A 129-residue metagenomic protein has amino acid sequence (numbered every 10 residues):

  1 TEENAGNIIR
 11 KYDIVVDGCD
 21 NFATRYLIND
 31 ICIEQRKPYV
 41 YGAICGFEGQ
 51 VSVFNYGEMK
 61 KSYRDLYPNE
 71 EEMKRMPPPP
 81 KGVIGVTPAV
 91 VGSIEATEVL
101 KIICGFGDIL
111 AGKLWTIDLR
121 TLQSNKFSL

Functional and structural regions predicted by a protein language model:
N4-I14, D20-L129: Glycine-rich phosphate/adenylate-binding loop
